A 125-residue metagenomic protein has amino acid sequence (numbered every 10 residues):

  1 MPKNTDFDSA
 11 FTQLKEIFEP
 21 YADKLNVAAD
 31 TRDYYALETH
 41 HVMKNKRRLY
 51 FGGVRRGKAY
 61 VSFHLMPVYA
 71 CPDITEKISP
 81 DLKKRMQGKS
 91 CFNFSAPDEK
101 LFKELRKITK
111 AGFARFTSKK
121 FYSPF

Functional and structural regions predicted by a protein language model:
M1-F125: Charge-dense, helix-prone N-terminal extensions
